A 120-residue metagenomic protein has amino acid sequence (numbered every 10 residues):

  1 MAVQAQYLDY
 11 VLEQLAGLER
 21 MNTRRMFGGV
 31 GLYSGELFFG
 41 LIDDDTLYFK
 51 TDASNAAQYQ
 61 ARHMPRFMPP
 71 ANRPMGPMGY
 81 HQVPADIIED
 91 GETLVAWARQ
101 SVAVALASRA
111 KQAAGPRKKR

Functional and structural regions predicted by a protein language model:
M1-R120: Charge-dense, helix-prone N-terminal extensions
